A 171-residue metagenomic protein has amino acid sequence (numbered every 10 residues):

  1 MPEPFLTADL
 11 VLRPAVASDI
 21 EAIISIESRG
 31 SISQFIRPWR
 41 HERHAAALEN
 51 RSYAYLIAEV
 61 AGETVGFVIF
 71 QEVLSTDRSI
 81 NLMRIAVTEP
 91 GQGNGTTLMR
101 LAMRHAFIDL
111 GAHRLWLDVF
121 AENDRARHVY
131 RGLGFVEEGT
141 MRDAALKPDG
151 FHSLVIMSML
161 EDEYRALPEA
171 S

Functional and structural regions predicted by a protein language model:
M1-E3, G150-S171: Terminal substrate-recognition subdomain of acyl/acetyltransferases
P14-S18, I24-P90, T96-M99, H105-L110 (+2 more regions): Acetyl-CoA-dependent GNAT
E59, M141-R142: Core beta-strand residues in small-molecule sensory/regulatory alpha/beta domains
T96, E122-G139: Conserved active-site alpha-helix within GNAT-family acetyltransferase domains
I108-D118: Conserved GNAT acetyl-CoA-binding A-motif
L117-R127, A144-P148: Conserved beta-strand-loop-alpha-helix junction that forms the acyl-donor binding cleft
